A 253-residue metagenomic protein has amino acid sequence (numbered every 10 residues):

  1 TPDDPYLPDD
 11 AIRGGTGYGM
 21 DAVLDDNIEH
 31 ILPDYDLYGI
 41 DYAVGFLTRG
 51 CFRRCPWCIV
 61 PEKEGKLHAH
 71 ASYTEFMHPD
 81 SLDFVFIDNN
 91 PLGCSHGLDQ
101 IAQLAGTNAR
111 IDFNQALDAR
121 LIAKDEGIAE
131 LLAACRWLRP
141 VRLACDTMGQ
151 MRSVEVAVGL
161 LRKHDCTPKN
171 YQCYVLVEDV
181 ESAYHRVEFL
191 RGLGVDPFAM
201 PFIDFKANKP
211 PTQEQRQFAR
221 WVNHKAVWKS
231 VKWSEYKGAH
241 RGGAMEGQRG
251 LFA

Functional and structural regions predicted by a protein language model:
T1-P8, D165, L176-A253: Auxiliary Fe-S-binding modules of radical SAM enzymes
T1-V44: Glycine-rich beta-alpha loop elements in corrinoid/cobalamin-binding modules across cobalamin-dependent enzymes
D3-Y6, G19-A22, R54-C55, E64-K66 (+3 more regions): Short catalytic/ligand-binding loop motif for oxyanion handling, primarily in non-cytosolic enzymes, centered on
Y6-G19, Q103-D112, R162-N170, R191-P197: Structural alpha-beta junctions
I31-E64, D83-D88: N-terminal pre-triad scaffold of radical SAM enzymes
C55, I101-A102, V187: Non-transmembrane alpha-helical segments in soluble domains of secreted/periplasmic/extracellular proteins
I59-A157, P168-E178, D196-P201: Core AdoMet radical
A129, V158, R162, V187-R191: Generic hydrophobic alpha-helical scaffold/packing signal
